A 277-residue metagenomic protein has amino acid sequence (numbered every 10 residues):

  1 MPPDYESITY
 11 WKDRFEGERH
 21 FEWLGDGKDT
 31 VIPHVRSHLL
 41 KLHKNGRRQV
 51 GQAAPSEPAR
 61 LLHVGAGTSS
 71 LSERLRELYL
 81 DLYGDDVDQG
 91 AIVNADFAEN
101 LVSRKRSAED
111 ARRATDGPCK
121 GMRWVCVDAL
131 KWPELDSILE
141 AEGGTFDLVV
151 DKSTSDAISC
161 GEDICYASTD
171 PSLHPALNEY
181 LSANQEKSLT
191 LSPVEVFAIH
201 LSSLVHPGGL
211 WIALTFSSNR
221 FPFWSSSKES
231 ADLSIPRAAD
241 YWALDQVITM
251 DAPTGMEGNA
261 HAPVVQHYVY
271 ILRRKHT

Functional and structural regions predicted by a protein language model:
M1-H38: N-terminal, positively charged/glycine-rich alpha-helical extensions of SAM-dependent methyltransferases
L24-P58, R74-L78: Conserved alpha-helix/loop element of class I SAM-dependent methyltransferases that forms part of the SAM/SAH-binding
R60-W132: Class I SAM-dependent methyltransferase SAM/SAH-binding core
E134-V149: A short acidic, Gly/Pro-enriched loop at the edge of an enzyme's catalytic core that lines a small-molecule cofactor
D151-S155, C160: A short beta-strand submotif of the Rossmann-like class I SAM-dependent methyltransferase core that lines
A167-P207: A short glycine-rich, Lys/Arg-flanked "PGG" loop and its adjoining helix->strand segment in the class I
F223-T277: Class I S-adenosyl-L-methionine
